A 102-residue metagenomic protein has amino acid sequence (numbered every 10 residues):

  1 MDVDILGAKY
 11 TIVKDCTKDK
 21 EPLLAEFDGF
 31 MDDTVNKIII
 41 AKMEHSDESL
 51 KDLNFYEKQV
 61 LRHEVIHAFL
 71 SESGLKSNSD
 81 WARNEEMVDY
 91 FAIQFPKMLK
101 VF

Functional and structural regions predicted by a protein language model:
M1-E57, S71-E72, D80-I93: Active-site scaffold of zinc-dependent metalloenzymes
Q59-S71: Active-site recognition of the HExxH zinc-binding catalytic motif
S77: A glycine-rich, hydrophobic loop/mini-helix early in the fold
K97-F102: Short, Lys/Arg-rich amphipathic alpha-helical interaction segments that bind nucleic acids or acidic protein surfaces
